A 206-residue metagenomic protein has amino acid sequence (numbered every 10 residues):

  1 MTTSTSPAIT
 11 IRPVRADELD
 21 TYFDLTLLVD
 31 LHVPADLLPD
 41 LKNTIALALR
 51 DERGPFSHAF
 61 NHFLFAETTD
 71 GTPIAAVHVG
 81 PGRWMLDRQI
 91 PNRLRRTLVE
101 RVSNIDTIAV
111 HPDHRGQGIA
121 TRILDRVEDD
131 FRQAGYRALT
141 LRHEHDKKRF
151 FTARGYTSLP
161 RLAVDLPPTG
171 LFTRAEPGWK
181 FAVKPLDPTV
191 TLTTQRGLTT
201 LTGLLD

Functional and structural regions predicted by a protein language model:
M1-D24, L28, P188-D206: Conserved N-terminal entry element of GNAT/NAT acetyltransferase domains
T26-T69, P73, H78: Active-site rim helix/loop that mediates acceptor-substrate recognition in acyltransferases
H58-L64, D70-A109, R115, A163-P177: Conserved acyl-donor/pantetheine-binding loop and adjacent beta-alpha core of acyl/acetyltransferases and related
V110, G116-D129: Conserved acetyl-CoA-binding loop-helix of GNAT-fold acetyltransferases
T121, Q133, H145-G170: Conserved active-site alpha-helix within GNAT-family acetyltransferase domains
L124, F131-E144: Conserved GNAT acetyl-CoA-binding A-motif
E144, V164-D206: C-terminal "cap" of GNAT-fold acetyltransferases
